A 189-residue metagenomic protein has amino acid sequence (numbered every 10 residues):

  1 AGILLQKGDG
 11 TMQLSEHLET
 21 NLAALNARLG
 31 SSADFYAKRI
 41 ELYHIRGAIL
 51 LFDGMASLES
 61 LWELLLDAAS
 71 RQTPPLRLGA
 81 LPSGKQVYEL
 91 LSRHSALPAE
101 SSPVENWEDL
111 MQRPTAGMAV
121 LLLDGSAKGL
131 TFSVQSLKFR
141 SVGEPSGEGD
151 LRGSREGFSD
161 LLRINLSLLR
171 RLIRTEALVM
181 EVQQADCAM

Functional and structural regions predicted by a protein language model:
A1-M189: Membrane-embedded alpha-helical signal segments
